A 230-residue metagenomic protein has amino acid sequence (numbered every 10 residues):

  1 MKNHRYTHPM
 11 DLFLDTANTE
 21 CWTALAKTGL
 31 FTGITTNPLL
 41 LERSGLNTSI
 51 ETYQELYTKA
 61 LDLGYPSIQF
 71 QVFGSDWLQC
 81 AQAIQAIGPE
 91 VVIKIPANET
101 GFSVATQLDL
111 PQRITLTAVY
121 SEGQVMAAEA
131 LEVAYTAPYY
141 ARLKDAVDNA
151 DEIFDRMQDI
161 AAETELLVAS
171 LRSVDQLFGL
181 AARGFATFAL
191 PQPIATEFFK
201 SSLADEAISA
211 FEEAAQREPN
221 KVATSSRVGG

Functional and structural regions predicted by a protein language model:
T7-H8, F13, N18-W22, T28-L30 (+2 more regions): Active-site beta->alpha loop and helix N-cap motifs at the rims of alpha/beta catalytic domains
F13-D15, S67-S75, P89-E99, Q112-M126 (+2 more regions): Catalytic beta/alpha-barrel core
E20-T28, Q79-A83, V104, S121-L131 (+1 more regions): Catalytic cores of alpha/beta
G29-G33, A86-V91, Q107-T115, A130-A137 (+1 more regions): Glycine-enriched alpha-helix->loop->beta-strand junction motifs that scaffold or abut catalytic
N37, I93, A128, L180 (+1 more regions): Conserved, mostly hydrophobic/aromatic
P38-L41, A134-D145, F185-A204: Glycine-rich phosphate-binding active-site loops on the catalytic face of alpha/beta enzymes
G45-E55, S75-C80, K94-L110, Y120-A127 (+4 more regions): Active-site-adjacent beta->alpha loops and helix N-cap segments on the catalytic face of soluble alpha/beta enzymes
E152-R156, E197-G230: C-terminal helical cap(s) of enzyme catalytic domains, especially alpha/beta-barrels
